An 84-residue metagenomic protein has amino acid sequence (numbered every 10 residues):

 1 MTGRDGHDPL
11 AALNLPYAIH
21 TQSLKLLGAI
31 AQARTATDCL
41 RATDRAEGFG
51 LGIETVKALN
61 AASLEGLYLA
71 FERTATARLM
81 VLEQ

Functional and structural regions predicted by a protein language model:
T2-Q84: Acidic, Ser/Pro/Thr-rich low-complexity regulatory regions and the short amphipathic helical interaction modules they
